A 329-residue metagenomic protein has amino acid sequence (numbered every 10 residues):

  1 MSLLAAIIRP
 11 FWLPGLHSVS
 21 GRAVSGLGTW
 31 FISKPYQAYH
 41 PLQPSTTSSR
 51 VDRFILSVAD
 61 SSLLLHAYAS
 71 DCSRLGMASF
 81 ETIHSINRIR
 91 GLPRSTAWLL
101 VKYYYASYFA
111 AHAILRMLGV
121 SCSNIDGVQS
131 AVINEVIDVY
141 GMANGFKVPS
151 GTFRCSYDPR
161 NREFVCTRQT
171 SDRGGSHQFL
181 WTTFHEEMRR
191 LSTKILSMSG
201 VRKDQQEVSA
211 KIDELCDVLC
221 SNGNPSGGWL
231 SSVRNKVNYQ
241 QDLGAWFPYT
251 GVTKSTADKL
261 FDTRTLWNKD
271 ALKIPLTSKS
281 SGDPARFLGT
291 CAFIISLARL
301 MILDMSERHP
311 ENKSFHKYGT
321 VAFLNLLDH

Functional and structural regions predicted by a protein language model:
M1-H329: Terminal alpha-helical segments
